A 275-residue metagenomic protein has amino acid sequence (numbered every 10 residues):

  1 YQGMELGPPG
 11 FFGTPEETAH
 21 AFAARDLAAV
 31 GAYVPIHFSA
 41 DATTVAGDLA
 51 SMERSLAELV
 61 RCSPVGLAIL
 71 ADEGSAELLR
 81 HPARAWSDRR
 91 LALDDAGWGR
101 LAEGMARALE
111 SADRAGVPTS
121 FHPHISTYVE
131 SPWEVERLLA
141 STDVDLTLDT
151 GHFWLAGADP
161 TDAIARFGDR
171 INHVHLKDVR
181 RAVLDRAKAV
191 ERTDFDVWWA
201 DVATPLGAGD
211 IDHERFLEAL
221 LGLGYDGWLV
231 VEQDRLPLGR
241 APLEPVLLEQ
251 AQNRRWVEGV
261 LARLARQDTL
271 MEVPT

Functional and structural regions predicted by a protein language model:
Y1-Q2, D26, C62: Short, solvent-exposed loop/edge-beta patches enriched in aromatic
G3-E17, H37-D48, I125-E130, H152-A158 (+3 more regions): Acidic-and-aromatic substrate-binding clefts and catalytic sites of carbohydrate-active enzymes
M4-L6, A29-V34, G66-L70, T119-F121 (+3 more regions): Hydrophobic faces of well-ordered beta-strands that scaffold small-molecule active sites in alpha/beta enzyme cores
F12-Y33: Aromatic-lined substrate-binding rim segments of carbohydrate-active enzymes
A23, A57-G66, A106-R114, P132-E136 (+2 more regions): Histidine-acidic metal/acid-base catalytic patches
A28, Y33-P35, A71-A76, I125 (+2 more regions): Short, flexible active-site-adjacent loop segments at beta-strand->alpha-helix junctions, enriched in small/polar
Y33-P35, P82-R89, E232-L238: A short small-residue
D41-T147: Active-site acidic/histidine proton-transfer and metal-coordination neighborhood in alpha/beta enzyme cores
